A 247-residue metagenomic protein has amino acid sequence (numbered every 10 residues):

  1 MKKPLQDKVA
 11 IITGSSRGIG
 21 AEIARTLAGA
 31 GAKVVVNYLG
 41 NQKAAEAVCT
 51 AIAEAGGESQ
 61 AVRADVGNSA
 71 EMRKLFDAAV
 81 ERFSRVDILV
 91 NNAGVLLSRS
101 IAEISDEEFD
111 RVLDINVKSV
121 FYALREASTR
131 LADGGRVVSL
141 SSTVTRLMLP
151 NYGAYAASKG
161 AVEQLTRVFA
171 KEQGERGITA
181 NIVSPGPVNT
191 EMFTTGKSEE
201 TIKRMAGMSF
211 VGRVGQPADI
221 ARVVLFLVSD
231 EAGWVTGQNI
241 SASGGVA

Functional and structural regions predicted by a protein language model:
V9, S16-R17: Conserved glycine-rich cofactor-binding loop
R25, I104, V144, M148-A156 (+1 more regions): Active-site loop-to-helix junction immediately N-terminal to the catalytic Tyr of the SDR YXXXK motif in Rossmann-fold
A30-A47: Conserved glycine-rich Rossmann-like NAD(P)H-binding loop of the short-chain dehydrogenase/reductase
S100-I101, S105-L113, T201-M205: Substrate-binding pocket helix/loop in short-chain dehydrogenase/reductase
L124, S158, T166: Active-site helix of classical SDR
T129-R130, K171-E175, G233: Alpha-helical segment proximal to the catalytic Tyr-Lys
L147, L225, T236-A247: Short C-terminal tail/terminal secondary-structure segment of NAD(P)H-dependent dehydrogenase/reductase domains
